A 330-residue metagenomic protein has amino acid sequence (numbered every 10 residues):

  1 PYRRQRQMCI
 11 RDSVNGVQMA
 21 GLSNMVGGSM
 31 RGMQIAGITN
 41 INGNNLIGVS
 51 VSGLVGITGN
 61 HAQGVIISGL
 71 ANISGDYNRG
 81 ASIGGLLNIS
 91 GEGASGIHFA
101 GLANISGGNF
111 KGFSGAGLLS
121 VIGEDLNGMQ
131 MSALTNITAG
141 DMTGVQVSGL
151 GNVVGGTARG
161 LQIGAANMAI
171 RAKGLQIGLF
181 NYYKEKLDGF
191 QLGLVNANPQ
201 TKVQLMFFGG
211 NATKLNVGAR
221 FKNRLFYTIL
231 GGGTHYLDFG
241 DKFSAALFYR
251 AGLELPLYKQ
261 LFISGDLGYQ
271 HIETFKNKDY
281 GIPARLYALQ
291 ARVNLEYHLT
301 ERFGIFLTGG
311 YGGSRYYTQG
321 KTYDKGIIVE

Functional and structural regions predicted by a protein language model:
P1-R6, I10: Single conserved hydrophobic/aromatic residue that forms the stacking wall/gate of nucleotide- or nucleobase-binding
N15, N45-I47, H61-A62, Y77-R79 (+11 more regions): Repeated loop/turn-to-beta-strand initiation elements of outer-membrane beta-barrel proteins
V17, M33, V49, G53 (+16 more regions): Hydrophobic, lipid-facing positions within transmembrane beta-strands of outer-membrane proteins
S23, T39, V55-I57, A71-I73 (+12 more regions): Transmembrane beta-strands of outer-membrane beta-barrel pores
A165, L179, L194, L215-F221 (+6 more regions): Residues on the lipid-exposed face of transmembrane beta-strands in outer-membrane beta-barrel proteins
A169, F207-G209, F239-A245, Y280-Y287 (+2 more regions): Replace "Gram-negative outer membrane beta-barrel proteins" with "bacterial and organellar outer membrane beta-barrel
E185-D188, R224-F226, L289-E330: Predominantly the C-terminal beta-signal and adjacent terminal strand-loop region of outer-membrane beta-barrel
V203, F239-D241, T274-K278, Y316-G320: Outer-membrane beta-barrel proteins
